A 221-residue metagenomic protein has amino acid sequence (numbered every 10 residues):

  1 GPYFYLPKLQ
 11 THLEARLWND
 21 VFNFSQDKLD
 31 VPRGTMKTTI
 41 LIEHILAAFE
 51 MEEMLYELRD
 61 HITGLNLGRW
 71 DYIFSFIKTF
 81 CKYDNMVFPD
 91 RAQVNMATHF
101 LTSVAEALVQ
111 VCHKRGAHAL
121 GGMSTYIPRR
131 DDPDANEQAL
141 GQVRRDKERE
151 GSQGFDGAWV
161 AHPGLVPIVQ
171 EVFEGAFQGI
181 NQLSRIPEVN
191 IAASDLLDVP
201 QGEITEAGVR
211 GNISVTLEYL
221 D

Functional and structural regions predicted by a protein language model:
G1-D221: Expand to "…catalyze enediolate/carbanion chemistry for C-C bond making/breaking, isomerization, decarboxylation
